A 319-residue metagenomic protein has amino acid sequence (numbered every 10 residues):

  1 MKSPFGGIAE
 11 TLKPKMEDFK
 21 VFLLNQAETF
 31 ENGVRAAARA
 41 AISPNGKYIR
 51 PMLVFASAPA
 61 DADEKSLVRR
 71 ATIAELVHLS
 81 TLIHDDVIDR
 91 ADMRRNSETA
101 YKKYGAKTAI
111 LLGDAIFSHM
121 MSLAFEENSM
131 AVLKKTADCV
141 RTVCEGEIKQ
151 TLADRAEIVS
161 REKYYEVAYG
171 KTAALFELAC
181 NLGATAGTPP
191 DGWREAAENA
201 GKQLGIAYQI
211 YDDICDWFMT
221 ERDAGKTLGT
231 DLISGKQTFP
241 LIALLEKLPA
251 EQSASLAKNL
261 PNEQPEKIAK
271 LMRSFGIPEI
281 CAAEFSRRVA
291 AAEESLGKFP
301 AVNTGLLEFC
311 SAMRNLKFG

Functional and structural regions predicted by a protein language model:
M1-G319: All-alpha prenyltransferase/terpene-synthase fold signal
